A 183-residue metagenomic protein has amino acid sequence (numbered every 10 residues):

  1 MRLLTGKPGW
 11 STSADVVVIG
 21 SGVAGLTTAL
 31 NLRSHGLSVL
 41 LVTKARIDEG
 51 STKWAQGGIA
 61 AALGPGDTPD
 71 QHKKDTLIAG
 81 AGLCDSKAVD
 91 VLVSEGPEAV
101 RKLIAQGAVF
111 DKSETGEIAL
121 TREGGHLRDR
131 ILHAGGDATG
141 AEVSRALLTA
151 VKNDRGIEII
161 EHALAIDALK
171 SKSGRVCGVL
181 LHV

Functional and structural regions predicted by a protein language model:
M1-V16, S34-H35: Extreme N-terminal leader/targeting segments of oxidoreductases
T5, K44-V183: Conserved N-terminal/central alpha/beta ligand/cofactor-binding core
V16-L41: N-terminal Rossmann-like FAD-binding beta1-loop-alpha1 element of flavoenzymes
